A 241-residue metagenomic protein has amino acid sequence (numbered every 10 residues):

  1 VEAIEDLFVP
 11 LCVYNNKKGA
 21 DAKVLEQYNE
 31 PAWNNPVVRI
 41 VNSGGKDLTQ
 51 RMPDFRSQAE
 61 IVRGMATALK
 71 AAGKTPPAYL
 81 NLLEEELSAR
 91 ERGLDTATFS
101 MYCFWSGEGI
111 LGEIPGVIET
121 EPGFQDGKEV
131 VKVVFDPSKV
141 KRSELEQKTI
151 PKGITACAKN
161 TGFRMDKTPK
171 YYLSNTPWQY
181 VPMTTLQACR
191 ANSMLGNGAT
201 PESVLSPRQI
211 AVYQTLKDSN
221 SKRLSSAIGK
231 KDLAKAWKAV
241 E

Functional and structural regions predicted by a protein language model:
V1-P53, V62-A68: Thioredoxin-like thiol-disulfide oxidoreductase module
F55-S57: Short coil/turn segments at the loop-to-beta-strand junctions that recur within blades of beta-propeller repeat folds
A59-E241: Flexible coil/turn and secondary-structure edge motifs
